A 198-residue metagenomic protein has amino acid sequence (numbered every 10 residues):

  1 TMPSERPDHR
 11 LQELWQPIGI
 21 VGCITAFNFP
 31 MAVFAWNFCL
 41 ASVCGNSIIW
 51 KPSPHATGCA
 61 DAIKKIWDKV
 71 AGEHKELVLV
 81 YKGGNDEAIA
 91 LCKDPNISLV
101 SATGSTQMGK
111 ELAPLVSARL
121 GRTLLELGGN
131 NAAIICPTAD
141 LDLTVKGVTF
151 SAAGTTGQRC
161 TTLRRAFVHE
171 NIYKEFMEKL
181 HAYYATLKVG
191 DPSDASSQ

Functional and structural regions predicted by a protein language model:
M2-L143: Rossmann-like NAD(P) dinucleotide-binding subdomain of oxidoreductase/dehydrogenase enzymes
K69-V70, Q107-Q198: ALDH superfamily catalytic-core signature
